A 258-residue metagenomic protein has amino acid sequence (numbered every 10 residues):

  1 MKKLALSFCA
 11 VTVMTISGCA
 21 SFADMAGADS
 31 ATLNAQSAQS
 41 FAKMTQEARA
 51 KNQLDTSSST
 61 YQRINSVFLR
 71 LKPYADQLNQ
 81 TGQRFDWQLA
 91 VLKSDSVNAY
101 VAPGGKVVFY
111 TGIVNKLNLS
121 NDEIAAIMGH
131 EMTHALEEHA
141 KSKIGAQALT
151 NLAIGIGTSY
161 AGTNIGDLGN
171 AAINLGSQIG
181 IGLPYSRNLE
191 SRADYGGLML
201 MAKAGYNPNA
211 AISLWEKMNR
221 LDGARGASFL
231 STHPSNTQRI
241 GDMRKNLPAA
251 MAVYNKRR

Functional and structural regions predicted by a protein language model:
L4-S7, S17-R258: A Zn2+-metalloprotease active-site environment signal
C9-V13: Hydrophobic helical h-region of N-terminal Sec-dependent signal peptides in bacterial secretory/periplasmic proteins
